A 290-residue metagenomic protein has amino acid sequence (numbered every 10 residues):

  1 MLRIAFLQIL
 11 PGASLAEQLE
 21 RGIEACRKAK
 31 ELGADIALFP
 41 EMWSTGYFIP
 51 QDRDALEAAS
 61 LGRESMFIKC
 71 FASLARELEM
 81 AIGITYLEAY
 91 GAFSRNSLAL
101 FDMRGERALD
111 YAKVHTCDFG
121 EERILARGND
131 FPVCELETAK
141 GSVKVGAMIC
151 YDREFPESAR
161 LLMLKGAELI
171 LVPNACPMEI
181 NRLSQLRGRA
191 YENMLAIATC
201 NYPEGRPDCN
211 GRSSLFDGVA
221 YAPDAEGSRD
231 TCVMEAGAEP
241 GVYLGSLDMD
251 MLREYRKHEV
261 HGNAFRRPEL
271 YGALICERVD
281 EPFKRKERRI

Functional and structural regions predicted by a protein language model:
M1-A5: Extreme N-terminal starter segment of soluble prokaryotic enzymes
Q8-L15: Short polar catalytic/cofactor-binding loops
L15, E24-D110, C176-N193: Cys-nucleophile CN-hydrolase/nitrilase-fold catalytic domain and related Cys-dependent amidase chemistry that acts on
Q18-C26, F155-R160: Short, acidic/polar
R63, A89-K165, P173-N174, N181-G188 (+2 more regions): Active-site catalytic loop in hydrolytic enzyme cores
R63-I82, R153-Y243: CN hydrolase (nitrilase-like) catalytic-core segments centered on the catalytic cysteine and neighboring Lys/Glu
P203-I290: C-terminal beta-strand edge segments of enzyme domains
